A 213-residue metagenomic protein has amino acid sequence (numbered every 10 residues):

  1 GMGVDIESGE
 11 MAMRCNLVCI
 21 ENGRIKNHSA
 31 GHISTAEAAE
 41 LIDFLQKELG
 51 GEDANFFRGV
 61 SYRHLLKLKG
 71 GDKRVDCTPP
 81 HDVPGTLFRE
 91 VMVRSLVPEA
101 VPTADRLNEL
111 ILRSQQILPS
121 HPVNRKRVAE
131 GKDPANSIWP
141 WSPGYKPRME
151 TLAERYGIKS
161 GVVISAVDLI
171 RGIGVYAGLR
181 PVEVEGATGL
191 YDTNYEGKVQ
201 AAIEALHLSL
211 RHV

Functional and structural regions predicted by a protein language model:
G1-G51, K67: Active-site nucleophile/metal-coordination loop of metallo-enzymes that catalyze phosphate/sulfate and related
E37-A54, E90-P122: Internal alpha/beta scaffold segment
E52-H64, G70-K73, K126, E130-N136: Conserved functional hotspot residues or short segments at active or partner-binding sites across diverse domains
R74-V101, Y156-V163: Acidic, His- and aromatic-enriched active-site or binding-groove loops in soluble protein domains that engage sugars
R113-V182: Acidic, glycine-rich loop-and-beta core segments that form the ion-binding/anion-interacting portion of active sites
L118, K198-S209: Short amphipathic alpha-helices and their capping/turn segments at secondary-structure boundaries
A177-A202: Functional beta-strand-loop-alpha-helix junction segments that form "active/interaction loops" within catalytic
H212-V213: Conserved small/polar residues in nucleotide/adenosyl-binding loops
